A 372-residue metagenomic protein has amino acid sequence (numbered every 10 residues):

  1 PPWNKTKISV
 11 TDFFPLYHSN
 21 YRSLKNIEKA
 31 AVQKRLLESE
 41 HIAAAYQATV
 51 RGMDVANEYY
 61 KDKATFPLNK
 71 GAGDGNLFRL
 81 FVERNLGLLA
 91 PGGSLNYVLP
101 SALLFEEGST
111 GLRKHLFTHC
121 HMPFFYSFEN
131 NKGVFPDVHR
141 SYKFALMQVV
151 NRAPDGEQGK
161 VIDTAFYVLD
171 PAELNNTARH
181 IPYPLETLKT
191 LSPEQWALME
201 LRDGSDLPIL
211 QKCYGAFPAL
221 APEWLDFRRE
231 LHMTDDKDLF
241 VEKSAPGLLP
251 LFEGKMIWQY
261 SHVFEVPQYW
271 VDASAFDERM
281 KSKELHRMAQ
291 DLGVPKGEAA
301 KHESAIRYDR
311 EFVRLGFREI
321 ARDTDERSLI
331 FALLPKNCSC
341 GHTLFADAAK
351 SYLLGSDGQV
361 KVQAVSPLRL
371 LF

Functional and structural regions predicted by a protein language model:
P1-L68, A90-P91, P123-Y126, N131-L315 (+1 more regions): Polynucleotide-recognition surfaces of large bacterial nucleic-acid defense/processing enzymes
K70-V82, K160-I162, A364-L368: Phosphate/oxyanion-binding active-site loops and adjacent basic polyanion-contact surfaces
L77-F81, L104-G108, H139: Short, glycine/acidic-rich beta->alpha junctions
E83-A90: A short glycine-rich, Lys/Arg-flanked "PGG" loop and its adjoining helix->strand segment in the class I
G93-V98: Conserved beta-strand signature within the Rossmann-like core of class I S-adenosyl-L-methionine
L99-L104, N131: Conserved short loop/turn motifs at secondary-structure junctions
G108-Y126: Conserved Class I S-adenosyl-L-methionine
A153-V161, Y308, F312, I320-L329 (+2 more regions): Basic, amphipathic alpha-helical recognition segments used for DNA target recognition
